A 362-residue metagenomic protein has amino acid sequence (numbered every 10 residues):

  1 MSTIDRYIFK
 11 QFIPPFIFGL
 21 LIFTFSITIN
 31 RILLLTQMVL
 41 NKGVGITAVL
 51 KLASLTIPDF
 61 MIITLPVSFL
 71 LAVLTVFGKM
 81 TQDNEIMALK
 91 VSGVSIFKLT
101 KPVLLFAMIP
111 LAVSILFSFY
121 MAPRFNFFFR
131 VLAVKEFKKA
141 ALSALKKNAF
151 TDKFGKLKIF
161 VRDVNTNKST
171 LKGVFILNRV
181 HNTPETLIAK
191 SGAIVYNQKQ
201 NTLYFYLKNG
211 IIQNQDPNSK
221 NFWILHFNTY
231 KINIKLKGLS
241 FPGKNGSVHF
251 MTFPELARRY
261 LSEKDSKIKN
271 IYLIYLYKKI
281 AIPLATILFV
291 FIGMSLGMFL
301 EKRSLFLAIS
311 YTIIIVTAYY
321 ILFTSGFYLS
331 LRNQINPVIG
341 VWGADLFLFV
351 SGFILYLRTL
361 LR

Functional and structural regions predicted by a protein language model:
M1-F160, T166, L177, N182 (+3 more regions): Transmembrane alpha-helices
I8, L171, L187-S191, F205-G210 (+1 more regions): Extended beta-sheet lipid-handling architectures
L157, K172, E185-K190, I292: Short beta-strand or tight-loop elements that sit immediately N-terminal to catalytic metal-binding acidic residues
V161-V164, A189-Y196: Extended lipid/amphipathic-ligand handling interfaces
T166-T170, E185, Y196-L203: Edge/loop elements at the starts and ends of beta-strands within beta-rich repeat scaffolds
N221-F227: Non-transmembrane domains of secretory- and envelope-associated proteins
